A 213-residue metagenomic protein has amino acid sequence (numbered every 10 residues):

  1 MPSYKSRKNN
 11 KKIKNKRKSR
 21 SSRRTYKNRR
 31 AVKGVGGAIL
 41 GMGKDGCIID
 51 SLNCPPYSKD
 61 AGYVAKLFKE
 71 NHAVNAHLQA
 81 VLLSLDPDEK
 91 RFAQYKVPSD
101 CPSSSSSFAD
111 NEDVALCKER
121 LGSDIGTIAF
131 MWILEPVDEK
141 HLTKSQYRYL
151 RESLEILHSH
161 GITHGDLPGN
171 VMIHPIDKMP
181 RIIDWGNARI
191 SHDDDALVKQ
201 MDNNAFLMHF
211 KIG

Functional and structural regions predicted by a protein language model:
M1-G36: Arg/Lys-rich, intrinsically disordered low-complexity tails that mediate electrostatic binding and condensation
G37-A93, S104: ATP-binding glycine-rich loop module of kinase domains
G43, R151, W185: Polar, enzyme-active/binding microenvironments
A65-K66, H77, Q94, L116-K118 (+4 more regions): Catalytic toxin/effector domains delivered as secreted proteins or via bacterial secretion systems
N71, V137-K140, R189: Feature marks short, surface-exposed loop/turn motifs that line or immediately flank catalytic pockets and channel
L83-D86, E135-R181: Conserved kinase catalytic-core helix
E89-Y147: Conserved structural core of kinase catalytic domains
Q146, S159, T163, H174-G213: C-lobe/activation-segment region of protein kinase-like
